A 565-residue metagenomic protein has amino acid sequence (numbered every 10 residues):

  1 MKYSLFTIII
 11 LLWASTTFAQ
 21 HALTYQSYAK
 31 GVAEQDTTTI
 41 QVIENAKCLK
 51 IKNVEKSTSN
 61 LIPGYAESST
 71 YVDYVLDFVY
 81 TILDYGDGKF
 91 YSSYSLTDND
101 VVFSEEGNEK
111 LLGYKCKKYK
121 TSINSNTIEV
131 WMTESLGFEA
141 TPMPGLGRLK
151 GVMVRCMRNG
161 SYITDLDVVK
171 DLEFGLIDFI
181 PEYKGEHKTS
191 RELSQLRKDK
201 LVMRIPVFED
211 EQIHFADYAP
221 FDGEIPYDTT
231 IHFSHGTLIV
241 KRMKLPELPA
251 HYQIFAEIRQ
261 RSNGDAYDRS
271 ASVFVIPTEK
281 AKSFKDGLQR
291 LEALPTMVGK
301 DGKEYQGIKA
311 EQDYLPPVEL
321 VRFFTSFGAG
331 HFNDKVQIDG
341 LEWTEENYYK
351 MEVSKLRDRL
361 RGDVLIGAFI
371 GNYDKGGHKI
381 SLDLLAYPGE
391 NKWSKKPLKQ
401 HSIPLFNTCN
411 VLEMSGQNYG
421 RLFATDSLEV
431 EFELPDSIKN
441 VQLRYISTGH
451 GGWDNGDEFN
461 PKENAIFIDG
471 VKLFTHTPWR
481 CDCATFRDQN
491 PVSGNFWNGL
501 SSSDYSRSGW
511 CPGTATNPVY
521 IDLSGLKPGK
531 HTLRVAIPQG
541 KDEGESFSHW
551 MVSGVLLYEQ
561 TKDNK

Functional and structural regions predicted by a protein language model:
M1-T24: Bacterial Sec-dependent N-terminal signal peptides
T7-I8, L12, K118, G137-E139 (+1 more regions): A broad, structure-centric signal for solvent-exposed, well-ordered loop/edge residues that line or flank functional
I10, S15, V42, K110-L112 (+7 more regions): Sterically constrained small-residue positions within well-ordered secondary structures of folded domains
S15-H21, L136-V152, V240-H251, K355-R361: Short, surface-exposed loop and linker segments with low hydrophobicity and enrichment for Pro/Ser/Thr
H21-K198: Extended soluble regions of mature proteins
E182-K565: Extracellular/secretory-pathway and virion-surface proteins
